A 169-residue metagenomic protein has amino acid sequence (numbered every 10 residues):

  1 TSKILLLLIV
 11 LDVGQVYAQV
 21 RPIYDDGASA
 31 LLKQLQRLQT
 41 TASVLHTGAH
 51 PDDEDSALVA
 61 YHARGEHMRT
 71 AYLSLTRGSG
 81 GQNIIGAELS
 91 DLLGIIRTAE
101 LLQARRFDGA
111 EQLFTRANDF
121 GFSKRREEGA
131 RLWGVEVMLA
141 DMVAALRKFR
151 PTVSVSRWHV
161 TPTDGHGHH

Functional and structural regions predicted by a protein language model:
S2-Q15: Bacterial N-terminal signal peptides
Q19-H169: Active-site beta-strand->loop->alpha-helix modules in alpha/beta enzyme cores, enriched in Gly/His/Asp(Glu)
